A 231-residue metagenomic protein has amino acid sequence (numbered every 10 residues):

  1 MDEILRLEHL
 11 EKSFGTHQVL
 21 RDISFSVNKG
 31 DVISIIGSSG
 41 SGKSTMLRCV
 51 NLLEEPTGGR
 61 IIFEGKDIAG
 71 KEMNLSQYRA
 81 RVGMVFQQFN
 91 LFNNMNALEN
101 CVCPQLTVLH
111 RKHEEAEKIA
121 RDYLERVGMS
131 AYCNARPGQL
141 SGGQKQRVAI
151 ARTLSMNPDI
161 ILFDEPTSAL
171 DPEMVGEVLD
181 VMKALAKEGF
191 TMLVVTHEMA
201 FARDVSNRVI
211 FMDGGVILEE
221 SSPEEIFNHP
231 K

Functional and structural regions predicted by a protein language model:
I36-S38: The feature captures the beta-strand-to-loop junction immediately N-terminal to the Walker
N51: Helix-to-loop junction immediately C-terminal to a conserved catalytic motif
G59-G70: Conserved ABC transporter NBD signature motif
D67, V102, H113-Y132, D180: Conserved ABC ATPase "signature" region
I68-G83, H113, I226-P230: ABC ATPase NBD coupling module
R136-L140, Q144: Conserved ABC ATPase signature
S155-D159: A short, proline-enriched helix->beta-strand linker immediately N-terminal to the Walker B motif in ABC-type P-loop
